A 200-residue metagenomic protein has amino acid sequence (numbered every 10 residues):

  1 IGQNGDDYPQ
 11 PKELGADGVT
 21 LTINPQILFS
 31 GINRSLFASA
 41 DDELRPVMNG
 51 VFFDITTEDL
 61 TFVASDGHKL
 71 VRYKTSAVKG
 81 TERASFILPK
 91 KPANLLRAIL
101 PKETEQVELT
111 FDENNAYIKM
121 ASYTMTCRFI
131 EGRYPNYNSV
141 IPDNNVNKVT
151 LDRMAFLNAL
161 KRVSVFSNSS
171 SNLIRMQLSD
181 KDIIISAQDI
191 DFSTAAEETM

Functional and structural regions predicted by a protein language model:
I1-M200: Structural preference for solvent-exposed beta-strand-turn elements and adjacent flexible terminal/loop segments within
